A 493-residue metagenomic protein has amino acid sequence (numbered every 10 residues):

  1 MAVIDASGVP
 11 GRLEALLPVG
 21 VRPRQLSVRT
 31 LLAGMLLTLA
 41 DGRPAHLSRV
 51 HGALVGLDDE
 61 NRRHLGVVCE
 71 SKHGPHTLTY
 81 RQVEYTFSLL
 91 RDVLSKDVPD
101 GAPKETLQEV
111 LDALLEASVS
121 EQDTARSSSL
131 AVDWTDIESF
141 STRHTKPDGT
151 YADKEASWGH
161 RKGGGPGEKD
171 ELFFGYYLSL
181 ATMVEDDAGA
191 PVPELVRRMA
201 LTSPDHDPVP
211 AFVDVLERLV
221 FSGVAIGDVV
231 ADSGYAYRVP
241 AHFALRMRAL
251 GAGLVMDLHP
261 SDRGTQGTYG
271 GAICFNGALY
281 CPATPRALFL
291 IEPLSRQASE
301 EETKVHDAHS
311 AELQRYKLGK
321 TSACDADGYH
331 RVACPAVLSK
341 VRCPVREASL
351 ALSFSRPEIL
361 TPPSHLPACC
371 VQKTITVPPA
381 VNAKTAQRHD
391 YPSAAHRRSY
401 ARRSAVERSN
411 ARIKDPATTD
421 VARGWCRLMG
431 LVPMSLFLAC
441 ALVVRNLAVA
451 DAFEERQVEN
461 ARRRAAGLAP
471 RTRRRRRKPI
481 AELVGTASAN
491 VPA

Functional and structural regions predicted by a protein language model:
M1-L47, V55-V119, R456-E459, R464 (+1 more regions): Dynamic "connector" segments at or just before major functional cores
L17-T30, E168-E171, A401, C426-L436: Structural motif
P23-A33, G42, A53, E84-G251 (+1 more regions): Polybasic low-complexity intrinsically disordered regions
S141, A156, K317-P392: Long, low-complexity, polar/charged, intrinsically disordered or flexibly structured peripheral segments
R263-G271: Short, charged, surface-exposed secondary-structure boundary motifs
G270-A323, H330-A333, P379-M429: Short amphipathic alpha-helical "interface-anchor" segments enriched in bulky aromatics
R398-E482: Basic, amphipathic alpha-helical segments enriched in Lys/Arg and hydrophobic/aromatic residues
R477-A493: Intrinsically disordered, low-complexity and often Lys/Arg-enriched segments
